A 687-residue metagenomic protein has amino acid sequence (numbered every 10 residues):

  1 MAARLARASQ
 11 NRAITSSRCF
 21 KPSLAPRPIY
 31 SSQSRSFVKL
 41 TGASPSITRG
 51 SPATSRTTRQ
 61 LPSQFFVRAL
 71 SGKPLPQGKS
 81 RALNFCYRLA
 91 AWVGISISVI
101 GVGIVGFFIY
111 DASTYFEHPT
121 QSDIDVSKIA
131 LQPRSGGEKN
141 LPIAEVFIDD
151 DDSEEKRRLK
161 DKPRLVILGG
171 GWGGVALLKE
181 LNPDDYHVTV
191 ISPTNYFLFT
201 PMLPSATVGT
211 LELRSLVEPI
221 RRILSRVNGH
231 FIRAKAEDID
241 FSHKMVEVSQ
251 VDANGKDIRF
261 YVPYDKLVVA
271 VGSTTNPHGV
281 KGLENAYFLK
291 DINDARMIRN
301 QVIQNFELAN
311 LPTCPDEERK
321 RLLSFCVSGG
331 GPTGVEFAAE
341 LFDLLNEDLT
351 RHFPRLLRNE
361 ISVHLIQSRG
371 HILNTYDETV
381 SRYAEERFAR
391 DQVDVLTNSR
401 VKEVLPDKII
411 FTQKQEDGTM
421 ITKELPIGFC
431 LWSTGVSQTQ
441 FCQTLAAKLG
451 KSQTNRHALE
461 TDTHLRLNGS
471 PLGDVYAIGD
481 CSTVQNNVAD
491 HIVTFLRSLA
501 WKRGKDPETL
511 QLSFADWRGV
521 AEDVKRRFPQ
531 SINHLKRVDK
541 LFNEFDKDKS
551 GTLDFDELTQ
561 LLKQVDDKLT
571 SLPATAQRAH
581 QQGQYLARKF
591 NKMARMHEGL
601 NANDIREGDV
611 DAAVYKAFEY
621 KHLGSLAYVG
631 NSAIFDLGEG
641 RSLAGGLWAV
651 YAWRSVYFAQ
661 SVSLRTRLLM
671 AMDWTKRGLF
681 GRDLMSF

Functional and structural regions predicted by a protein language model:
M1-I100, Y110-D125: N-terminal mitochondrial targeting presequence
F66, K79-N140, D152-R233, E237-D238 (+2 more regions): Beta1-alpha1 glycine-rich phosphate/pyrophosphate-binding loop at the start of Rossmann-like nucleotide-binding domains
S71-D152, W501-D556, A574-R578, Q582-F687: C-terminal, flexible cofactor-proximal segment of oxidoreductases
P74-L75, K79, W92, V99-S113 (+5 more regions): FAD-binding core/adjacent interface of flavoenzyme oxidoreductases
K128-L131, N285-T313, P426-Q582: FAD-site-proximal beta/loop scaffold in flavoenzymes
V166-L168, V262-S273, D291, S328 (+5 more regions): Short hydrophobic core segments
R226-D240, A389-L405: A conserved beta-strand/loop element that lines the FAD pocket in flavoprotein oxidoreductases
I303, E318-L396, L572-I605, D609-K616: Rossmann-like dinucleotide-binding core of oxidoreductases
